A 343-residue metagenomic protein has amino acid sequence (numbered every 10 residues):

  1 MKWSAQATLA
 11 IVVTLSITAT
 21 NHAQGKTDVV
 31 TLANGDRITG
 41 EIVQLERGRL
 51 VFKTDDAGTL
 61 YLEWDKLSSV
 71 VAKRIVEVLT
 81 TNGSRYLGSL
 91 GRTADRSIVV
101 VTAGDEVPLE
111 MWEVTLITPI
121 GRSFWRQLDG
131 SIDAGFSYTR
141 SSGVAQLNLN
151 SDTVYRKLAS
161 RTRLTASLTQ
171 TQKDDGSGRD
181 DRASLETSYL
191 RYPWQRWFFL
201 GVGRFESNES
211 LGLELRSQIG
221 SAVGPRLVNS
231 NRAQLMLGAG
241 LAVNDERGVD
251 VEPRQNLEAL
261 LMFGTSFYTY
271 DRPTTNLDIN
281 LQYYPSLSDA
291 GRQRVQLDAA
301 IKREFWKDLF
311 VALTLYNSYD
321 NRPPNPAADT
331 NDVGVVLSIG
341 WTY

Functional and structural regions predicted by a protein language model:
A23-R156, R163-S167: Compositionally biased alpha-helical segments
S131-D133, Q146-N150, R182-E186, R216 (+5 more regions): Membrane-embedded beta-strand positions in outer-membrane beta-barrel channels/transporters
I132-Y138, S151, L164-Q170, L185-Y189 (+6 more regions): Transmembrane beta-barrel strands of outer-membrane/channel proteins
F136-R140, K157, L168-Q172, F205-E209 (+6 more regions): Transmembrane beta-strands of outer-membrane beta-barrel pores
S137-Q146, K173-D180, S207-L215, V249-P253 (+2 more regions): Solvent-exposed loop/turn segments connecting transmembrane beta-strands in outer-membrane beta-barrel proteins
L158-L164, Y192-F199, S230-L235, Y268-L277 (+1 more regions): Repeated loop/turn-to-beta-strand initiation elements of outer-membrane beta-barrel proteins
R232-P285: Detector for outer-membrane/organellar transmembrane beta-barrel domains, recognizing the amphipathic beta-strand
N331-Y343: Outer-membrane beta-barrel "beta-signal"
